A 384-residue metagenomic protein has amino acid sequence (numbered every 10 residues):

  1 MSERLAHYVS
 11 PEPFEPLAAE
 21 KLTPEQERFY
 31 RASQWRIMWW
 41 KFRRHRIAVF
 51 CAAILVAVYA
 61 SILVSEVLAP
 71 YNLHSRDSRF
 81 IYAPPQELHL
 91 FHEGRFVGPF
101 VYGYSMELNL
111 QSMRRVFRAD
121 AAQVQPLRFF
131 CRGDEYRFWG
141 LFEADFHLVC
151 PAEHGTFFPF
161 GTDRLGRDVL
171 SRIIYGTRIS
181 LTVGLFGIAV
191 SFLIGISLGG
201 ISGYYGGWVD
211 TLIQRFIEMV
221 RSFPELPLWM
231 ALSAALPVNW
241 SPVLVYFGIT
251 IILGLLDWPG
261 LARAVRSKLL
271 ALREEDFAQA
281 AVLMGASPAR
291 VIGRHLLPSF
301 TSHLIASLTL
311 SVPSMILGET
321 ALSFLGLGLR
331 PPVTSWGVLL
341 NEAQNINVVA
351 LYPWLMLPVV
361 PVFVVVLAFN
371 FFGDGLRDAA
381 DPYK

Functional and structural regions predicted by a protein language model:
M1-F192, I196, G285, G328 (+3 more regions): Gly/Trp-centered helix-boundary motif
T162-K384: Alpha-helical transmembrane segments of integral membrane proteins, especially multi-pass inner/plasma-membrane
